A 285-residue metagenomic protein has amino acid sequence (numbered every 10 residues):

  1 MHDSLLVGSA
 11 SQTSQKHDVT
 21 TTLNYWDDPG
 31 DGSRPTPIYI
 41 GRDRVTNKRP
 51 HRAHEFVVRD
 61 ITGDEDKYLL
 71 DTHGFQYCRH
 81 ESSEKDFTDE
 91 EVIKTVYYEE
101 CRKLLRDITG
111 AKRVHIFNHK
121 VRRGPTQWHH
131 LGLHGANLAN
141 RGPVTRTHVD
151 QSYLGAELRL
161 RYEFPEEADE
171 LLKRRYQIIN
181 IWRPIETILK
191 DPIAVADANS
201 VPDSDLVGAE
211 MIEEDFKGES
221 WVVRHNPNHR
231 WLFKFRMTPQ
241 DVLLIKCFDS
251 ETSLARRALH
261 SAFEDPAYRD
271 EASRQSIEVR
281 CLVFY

Functional and structural regions predicted by a protein language model:
D3, Q12-T46, P50-S220, H225-R230: Non-heme Fe(II) oxygenase catalytic core, chiefly the N-lobe of the double-stranded beta-helix
W221-Y285: Catalytic core of Fe(II)/2-oxoglutarate
